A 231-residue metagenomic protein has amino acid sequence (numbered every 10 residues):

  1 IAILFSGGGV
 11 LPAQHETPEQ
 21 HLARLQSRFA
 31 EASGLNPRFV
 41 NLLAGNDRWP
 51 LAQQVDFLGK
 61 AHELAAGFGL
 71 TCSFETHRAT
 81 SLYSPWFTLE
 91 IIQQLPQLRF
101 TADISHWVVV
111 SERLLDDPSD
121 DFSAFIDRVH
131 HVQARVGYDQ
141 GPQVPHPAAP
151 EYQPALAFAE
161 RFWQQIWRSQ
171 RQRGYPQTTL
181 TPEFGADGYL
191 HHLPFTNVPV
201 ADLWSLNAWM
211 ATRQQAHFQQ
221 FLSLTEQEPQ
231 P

Functional and structural regions predicted by a protein language model:
I1-G8, R38-L42, C72-F74, F100-D103 (+2 more regions): Hydrophobic faces of well-ordered beta-strands that scaffold small-molecule active sites in alpha/beta enzyme cores
I1-P12, G59-G69, Q94-L95, E160-R168: Alpha-helix-loop-beta-strand connector modules within alpha/beta enzyme cores
I1-S27, S33, A208-P231: N-terminal pre-domain/capping segments
S6-P12, G45-D47, E75-A79, I104-V109 (+2 more regions): Active-site beta-loop-alpha junctions enriched in small/polar residues
G8-R24, R48-Q53, Q143-Q153, Y189-P199: Surface-exposed, active-site-proximal loop segments in enzymatic domains
Q14-F100: Active-site acidic/histidine proton-transfer and metal-coordination neighborhood in alpha/beta enzyme cores
A61, T71-S73, A102-W107, E151-A155: N-terminal start-of-chain detector that recognizes signal peptides and the immediate post-cleavage beginning
Q94-L98, V108-P231: Histidine-acidic metal/acid-base catalytic patches
